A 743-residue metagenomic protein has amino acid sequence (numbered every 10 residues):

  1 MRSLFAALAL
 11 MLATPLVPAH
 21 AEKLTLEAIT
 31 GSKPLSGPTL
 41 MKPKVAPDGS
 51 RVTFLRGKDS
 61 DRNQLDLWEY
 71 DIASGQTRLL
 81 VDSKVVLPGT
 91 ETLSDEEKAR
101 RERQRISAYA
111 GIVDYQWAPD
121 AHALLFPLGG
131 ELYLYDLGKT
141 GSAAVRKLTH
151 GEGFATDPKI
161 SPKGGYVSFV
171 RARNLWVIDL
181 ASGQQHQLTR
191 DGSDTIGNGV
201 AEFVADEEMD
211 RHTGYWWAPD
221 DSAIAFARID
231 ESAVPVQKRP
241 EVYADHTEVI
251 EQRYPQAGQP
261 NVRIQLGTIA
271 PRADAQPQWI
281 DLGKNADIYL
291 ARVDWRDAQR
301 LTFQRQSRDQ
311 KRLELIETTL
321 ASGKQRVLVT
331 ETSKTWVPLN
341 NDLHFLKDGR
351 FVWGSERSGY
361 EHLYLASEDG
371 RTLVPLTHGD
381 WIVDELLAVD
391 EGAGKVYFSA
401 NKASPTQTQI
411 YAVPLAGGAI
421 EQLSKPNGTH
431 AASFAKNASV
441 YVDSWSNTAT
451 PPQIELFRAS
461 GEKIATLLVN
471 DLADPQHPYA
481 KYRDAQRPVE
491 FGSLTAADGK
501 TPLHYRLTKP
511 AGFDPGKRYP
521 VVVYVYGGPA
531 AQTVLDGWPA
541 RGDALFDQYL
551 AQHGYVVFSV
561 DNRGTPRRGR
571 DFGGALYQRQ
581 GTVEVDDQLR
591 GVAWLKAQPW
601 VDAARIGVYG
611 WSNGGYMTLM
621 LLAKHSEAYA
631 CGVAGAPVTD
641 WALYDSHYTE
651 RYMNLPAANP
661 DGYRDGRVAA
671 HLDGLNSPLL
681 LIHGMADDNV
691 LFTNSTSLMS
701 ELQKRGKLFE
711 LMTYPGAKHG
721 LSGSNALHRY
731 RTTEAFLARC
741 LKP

Functional and structural regions predicted by a protein language model:
M1-A6: Bacterial N-terminal signal peptides that target proteins for export
A7-A13, V17-P452, L456-F457, L472-D474: Beta-propeller folds
K42, H212, P235-V236, W279 (+4 more regions): Serine-hydrolase catalytic core recognition
